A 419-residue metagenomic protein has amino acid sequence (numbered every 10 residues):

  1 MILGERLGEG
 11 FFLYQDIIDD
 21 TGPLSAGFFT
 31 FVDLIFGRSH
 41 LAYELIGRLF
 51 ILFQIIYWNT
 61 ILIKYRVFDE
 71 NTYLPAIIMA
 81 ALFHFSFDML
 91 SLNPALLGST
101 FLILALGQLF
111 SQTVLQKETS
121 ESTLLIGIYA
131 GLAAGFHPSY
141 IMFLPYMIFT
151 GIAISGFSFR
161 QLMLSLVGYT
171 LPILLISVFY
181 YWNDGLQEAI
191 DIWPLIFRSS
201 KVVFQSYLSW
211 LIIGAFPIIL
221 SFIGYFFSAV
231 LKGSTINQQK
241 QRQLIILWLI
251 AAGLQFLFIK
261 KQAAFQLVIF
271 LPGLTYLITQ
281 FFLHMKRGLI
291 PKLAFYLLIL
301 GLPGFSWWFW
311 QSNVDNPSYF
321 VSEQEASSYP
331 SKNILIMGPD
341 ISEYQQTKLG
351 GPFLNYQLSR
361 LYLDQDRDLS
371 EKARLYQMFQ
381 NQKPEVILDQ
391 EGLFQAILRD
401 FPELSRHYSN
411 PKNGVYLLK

Functional and structural regions predicted by a protein language model:
M1-L3, D16-F28: Extracytoplasmic catalytic/substrate-binding loops of multi-pass membrane glycan-assembly enzymes
H40, A76-L96: Aromatic- and kink-enriched transmembrane "portal" helix at the membrane-lumen/periplasm boundary that abuts
L45-Y65: Transmembrane-helix motifs of polytopic, lipid-linked glycan transferases
W58, L62-F83, T100: Transmembrane-helix signature of polytopic, membrane-embedded enzymes that assemble or transfer cell-envelope glycans
A105-E121: Membrane-interface transmembrane helices that cradle and orient dolichyl/undecaprenyl
E121-P138, Q255: Membrane-interface alpha helices of multi-pass inner-membrane proteins
K261-R287: Hydrophobic/aromatic-rich transmembrane helices and adjacent perimembrane loops
F309-Q395: Short periplasmic/luminal acceptor-recognition loop of GT-C membrane glycosyltransferases, typified by
